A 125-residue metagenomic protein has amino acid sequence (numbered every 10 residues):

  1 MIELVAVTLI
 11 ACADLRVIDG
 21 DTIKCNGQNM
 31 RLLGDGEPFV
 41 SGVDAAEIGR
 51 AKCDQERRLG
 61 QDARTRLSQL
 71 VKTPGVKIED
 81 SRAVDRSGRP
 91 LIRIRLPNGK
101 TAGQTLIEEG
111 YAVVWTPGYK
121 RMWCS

Functional and structural regions predicted by a protein language model:
I2-S125: Small beta-barrel nucleic-acid-binding modules, primarily SNase/OB-fold domains and secondarily Tudor-like barrels
